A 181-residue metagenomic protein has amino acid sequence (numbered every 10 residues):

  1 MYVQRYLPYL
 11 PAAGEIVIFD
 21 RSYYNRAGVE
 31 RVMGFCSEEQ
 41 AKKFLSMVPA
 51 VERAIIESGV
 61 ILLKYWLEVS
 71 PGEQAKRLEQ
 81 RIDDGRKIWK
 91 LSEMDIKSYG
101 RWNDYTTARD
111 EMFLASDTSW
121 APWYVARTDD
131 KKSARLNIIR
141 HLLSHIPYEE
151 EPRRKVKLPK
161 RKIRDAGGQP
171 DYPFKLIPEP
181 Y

Functional and structural regions predicted by a protein language model:
M1-Y181: Glycine-rich phosphate-binding loop of ATP-dependent small-molecule kinases
